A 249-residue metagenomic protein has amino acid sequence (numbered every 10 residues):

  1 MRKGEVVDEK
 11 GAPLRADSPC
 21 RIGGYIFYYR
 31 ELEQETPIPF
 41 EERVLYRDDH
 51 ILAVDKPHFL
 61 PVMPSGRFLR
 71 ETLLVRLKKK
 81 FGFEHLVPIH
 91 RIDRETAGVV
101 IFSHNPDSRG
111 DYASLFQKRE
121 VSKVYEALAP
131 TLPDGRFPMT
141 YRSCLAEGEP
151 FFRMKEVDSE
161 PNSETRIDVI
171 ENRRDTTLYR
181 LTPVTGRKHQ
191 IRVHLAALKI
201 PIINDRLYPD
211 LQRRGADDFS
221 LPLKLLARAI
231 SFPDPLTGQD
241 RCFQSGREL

Functional and structural regions predicted by a protein language model:
M1-L249: RNA pseudouridine synthases
